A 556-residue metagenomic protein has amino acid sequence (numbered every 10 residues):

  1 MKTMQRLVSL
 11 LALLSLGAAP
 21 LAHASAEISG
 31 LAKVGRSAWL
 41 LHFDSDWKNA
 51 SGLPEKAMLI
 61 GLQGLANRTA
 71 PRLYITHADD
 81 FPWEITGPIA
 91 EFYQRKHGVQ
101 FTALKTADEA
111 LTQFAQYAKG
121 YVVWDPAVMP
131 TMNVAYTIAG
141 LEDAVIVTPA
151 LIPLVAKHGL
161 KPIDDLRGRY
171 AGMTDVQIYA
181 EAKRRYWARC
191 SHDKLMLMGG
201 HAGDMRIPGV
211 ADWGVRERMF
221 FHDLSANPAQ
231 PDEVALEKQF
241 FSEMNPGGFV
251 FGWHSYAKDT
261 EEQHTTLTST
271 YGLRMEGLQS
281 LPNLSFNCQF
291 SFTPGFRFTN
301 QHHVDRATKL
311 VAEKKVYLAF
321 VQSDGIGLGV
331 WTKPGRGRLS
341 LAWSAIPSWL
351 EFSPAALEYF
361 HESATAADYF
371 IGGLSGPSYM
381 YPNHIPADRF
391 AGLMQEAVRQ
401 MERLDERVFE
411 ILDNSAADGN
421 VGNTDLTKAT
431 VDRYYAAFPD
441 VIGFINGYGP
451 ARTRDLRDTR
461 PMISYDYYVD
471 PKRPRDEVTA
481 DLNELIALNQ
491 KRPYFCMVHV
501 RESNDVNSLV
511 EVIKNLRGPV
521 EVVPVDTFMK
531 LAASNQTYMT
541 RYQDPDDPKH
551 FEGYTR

Functional and structural regions predicted by a protein language model:
M1-R6: Positively charged n-region of N-terminal signal peptides that target proteins for export
V8-A19: Bacterial N-terminal signal peptides
A18, A22-A26: Boundary at the C-terminal end of the N-terminal hydrophobic targeting segment
S25-P294, V520: Preference for solvent-exposed, low-hydrophobicity sequence contexts
W39-L59, A66, L73-T86, Y93 (+9 more regions): Acidic-and-aromatic substrate-binding clefts and catalytic sites of carbohydrate-active enzymes
L236-P246, G252, V311-G329, R336-R338 (+3 more regions): Catalytic grooves of carbohydrate-active enzymes
L284-H361: Active-site beta->alpha N-cap acidic-glycine motif
I346-R407: Substrate-binding cleft of extracellular glycoside hydrolase catalytic domains
